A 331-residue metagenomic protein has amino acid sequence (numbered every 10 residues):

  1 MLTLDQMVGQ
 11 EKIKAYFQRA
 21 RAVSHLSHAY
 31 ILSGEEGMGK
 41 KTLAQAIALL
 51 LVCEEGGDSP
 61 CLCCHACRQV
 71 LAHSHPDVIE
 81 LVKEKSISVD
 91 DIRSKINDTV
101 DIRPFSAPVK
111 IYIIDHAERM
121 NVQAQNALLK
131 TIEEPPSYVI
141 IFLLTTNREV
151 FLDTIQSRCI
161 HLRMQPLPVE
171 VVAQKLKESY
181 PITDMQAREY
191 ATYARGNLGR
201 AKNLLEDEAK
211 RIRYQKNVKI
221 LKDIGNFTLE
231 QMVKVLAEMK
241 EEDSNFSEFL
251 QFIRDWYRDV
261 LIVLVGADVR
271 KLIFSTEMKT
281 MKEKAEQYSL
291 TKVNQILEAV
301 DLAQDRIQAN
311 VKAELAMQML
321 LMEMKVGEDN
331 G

Functional and structural regions predicted by a protein language model:
M1-L49, A66-Q69, S137-Y138, N147-F252 (+2 more regions): Charged, glycine-rich active-site and insertion segments that engage polyanionic ligands
M1-Q123: Clamp-loader machinery-focused feature within the broader ASCE/P-loop NTPase space
E80-V82, L143, H161-R163: Structural signal for conserved beta-strand scaffold positions within catalytic alpha/beta enzyme cores
D101, N126-L143: Conserved catalytic/switch belt of AAA+ P-loop NTPases
D115-N121, N126-E133, E149: Catalytic acidic motif of RecA-like/P-loop NTPases
